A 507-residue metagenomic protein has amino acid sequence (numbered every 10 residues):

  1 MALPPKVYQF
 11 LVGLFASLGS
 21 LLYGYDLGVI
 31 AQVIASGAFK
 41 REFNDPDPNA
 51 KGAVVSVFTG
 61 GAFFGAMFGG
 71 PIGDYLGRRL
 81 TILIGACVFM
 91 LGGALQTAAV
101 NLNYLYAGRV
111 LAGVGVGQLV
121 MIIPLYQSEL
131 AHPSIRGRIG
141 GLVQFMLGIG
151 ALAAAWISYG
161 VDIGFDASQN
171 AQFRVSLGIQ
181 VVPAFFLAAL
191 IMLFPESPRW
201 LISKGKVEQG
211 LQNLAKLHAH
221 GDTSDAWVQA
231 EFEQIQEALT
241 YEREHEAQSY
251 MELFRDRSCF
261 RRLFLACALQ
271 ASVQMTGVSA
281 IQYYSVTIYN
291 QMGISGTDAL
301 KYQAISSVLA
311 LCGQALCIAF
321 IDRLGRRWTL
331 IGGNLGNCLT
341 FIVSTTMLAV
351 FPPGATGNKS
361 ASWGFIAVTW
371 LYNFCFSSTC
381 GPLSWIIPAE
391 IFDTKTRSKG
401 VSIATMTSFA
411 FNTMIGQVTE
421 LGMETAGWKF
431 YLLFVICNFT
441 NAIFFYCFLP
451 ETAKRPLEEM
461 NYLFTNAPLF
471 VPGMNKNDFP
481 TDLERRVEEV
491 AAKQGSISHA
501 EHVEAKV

Functional and structural regions predicted by a protein language model:
M1-H218, E233, E237-V507: Alpha-helical transmembrane bundle of multi-pass membrane proteins
L217-A230: Short intracellular "coupling" helices and adjacent cytoplasmic loop segments at the cytosolic face of multi-pass
